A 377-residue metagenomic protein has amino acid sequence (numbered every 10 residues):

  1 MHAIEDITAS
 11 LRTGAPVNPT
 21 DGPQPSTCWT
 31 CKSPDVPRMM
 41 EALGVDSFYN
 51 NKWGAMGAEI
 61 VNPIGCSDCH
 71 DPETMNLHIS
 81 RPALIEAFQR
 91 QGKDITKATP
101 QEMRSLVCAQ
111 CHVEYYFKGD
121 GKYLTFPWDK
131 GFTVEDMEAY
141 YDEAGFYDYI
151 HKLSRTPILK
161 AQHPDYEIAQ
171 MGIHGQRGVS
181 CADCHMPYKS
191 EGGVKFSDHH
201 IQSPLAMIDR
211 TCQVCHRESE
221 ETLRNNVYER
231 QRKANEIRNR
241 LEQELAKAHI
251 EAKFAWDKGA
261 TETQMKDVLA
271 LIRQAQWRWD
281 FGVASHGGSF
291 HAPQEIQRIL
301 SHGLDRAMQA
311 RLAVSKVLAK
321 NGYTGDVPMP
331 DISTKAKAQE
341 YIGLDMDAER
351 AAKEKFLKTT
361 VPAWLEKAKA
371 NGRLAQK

Functional and structural regions predicted by a protein language model:
M1-H2, M40-D183, P187-A363: Primarily the internal scaffold of c-type cytochrome electron-transfer domains, especially repeated/multiheme c-type
M1-P25, T30: N-terminal alpha-helical interaction blocks
D21-Q24, S33, E59-N62: Active-site-adjacent structural elements in enzyme catalytic domains
K32-S33, D71: Short loop/turn segments at strand-loop or loop-helix junctions that form parts of catalytic or ligand-binding pockets
K367-K377: Extended, compositionally biased alpha-helical segments that mediate assembly or anchoring
